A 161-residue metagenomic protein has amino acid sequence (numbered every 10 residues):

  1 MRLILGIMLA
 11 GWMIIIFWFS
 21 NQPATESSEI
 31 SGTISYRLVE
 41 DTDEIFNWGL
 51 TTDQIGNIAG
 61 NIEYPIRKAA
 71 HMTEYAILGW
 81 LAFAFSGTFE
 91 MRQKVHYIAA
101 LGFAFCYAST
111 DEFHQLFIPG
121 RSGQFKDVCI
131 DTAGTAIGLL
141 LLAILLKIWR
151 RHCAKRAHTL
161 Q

Functional and structural regions predicted by a protein language model:
M1-E74: "…centered on the first transmembrane helix and the immediately adjacent amphipathic helix/loop
M1-I4, F89-A99, R121-F125: Membrane-helix interface segments
G11-I16, H96-L116: Small-polar-interrupted transmembrane alpha-helices in polytopic inner-membrane proteins
I58, I62, A99-G102, K126-C129: Alpha-helical membrane-protein architecture signal
Y64-L78, F125-A133: Membrane-interface loop-to-helix entry segments
E74-T88, A133-W149: Membrane-interfacial alpha-helical segments at the cytosolic side of multi-pass membrane proteins
A108-T132: Interfacial helix-loop-helix junctions of multi-pass membrane proteins
C153-Q161: Membrane-interfacial, low-structure loops and terminal tails that flank and connect transmembrane helices in multi-pass
